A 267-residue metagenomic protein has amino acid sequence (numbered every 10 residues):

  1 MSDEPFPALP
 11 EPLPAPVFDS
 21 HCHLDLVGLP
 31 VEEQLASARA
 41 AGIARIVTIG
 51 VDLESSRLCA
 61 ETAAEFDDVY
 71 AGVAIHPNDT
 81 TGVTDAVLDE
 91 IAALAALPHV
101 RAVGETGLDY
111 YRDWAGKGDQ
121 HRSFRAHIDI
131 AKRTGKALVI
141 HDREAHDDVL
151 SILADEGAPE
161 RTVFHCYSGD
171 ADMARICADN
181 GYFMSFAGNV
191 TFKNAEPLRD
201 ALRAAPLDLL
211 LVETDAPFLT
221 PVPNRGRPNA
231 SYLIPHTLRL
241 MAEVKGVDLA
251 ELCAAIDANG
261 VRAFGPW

Functional and structural regions predicted by a protein language model:
M1-W267: Mid-domain alpha/beta scaffold segments of enzyme catalytic cores
